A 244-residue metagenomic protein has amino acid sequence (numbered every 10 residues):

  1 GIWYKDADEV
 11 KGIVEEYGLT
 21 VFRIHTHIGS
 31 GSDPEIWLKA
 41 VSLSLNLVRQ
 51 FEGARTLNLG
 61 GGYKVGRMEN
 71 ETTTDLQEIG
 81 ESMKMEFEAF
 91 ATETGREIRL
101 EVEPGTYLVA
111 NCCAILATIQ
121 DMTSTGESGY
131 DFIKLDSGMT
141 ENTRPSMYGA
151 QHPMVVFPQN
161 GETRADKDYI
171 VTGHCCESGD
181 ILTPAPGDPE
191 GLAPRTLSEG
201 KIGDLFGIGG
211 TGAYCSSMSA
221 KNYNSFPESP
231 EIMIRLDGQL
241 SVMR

Functional and structural regions predicted by a protein language model:
G1-T56, V65, E71, Q77-E81 (+1 more regions): Active-site-proximal beta-alpha core segment in soluble small-molecule metabolic enzymes
F22-I28, G60-Y63, D168, T172-S178: Short connector loops at secondary-structure junctions
H25-H27, N58-G62, E101-G105, D136: A cross-family glycoside hydrolase active-site/sugar-binding cleft signature
S30, Y63-V65, L108, E141: Feature marks short, surface-exposed loop/turn motifs that line or immediately flank catalytic pockets and channel
R49-G60, M83-E93, T123-G138, Q239-S241: Short, surface-exposed, charge-dense and proline/glycine-enriched linear segments
R67-M68, G210: Conserved "cap/hinge" positions at secondary-structure junctions
E97-R244: Charged (often Lys/Glu-rich) extended helix/loop segments that serve as interaction or gating elements
